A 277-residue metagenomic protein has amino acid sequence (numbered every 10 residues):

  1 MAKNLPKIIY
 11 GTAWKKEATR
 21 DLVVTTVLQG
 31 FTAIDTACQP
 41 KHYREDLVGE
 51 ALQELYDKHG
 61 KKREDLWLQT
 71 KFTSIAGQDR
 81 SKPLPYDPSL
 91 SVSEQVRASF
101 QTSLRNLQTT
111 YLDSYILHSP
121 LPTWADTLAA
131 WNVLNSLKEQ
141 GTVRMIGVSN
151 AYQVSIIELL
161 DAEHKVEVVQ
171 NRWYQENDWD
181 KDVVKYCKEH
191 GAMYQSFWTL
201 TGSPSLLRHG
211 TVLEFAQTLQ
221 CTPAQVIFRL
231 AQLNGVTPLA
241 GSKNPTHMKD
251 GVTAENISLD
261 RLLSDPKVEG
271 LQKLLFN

Functional and structural regions predicted by a protein language model:
M1-L66, T70, A129: N-terminal binding-site loop/beta-alpha segment at the start of enzyme catalytic domains that lines or forms
L5, R63, T109-T110, Q140: Active-site acidic short loop of glycosyltransferases
Y10, T26, I34, V48 (+9 more regions): Conserved, mostly hydrophobic/aromatic
K15-V27, S89-Q108, Q153-I157, D178-W179: Short, acidic/polar
K16, S119-N277: Beta/alpha (TIM)-barrel catalytic core signal, keyed to glycine-rich beta->alpha loops juxtaposed to Asp/Glu that bind
F31, T109-L112, V143, V166: A structural motif
A76-L90: Surface-exposed, active-site-proximal loop segments in enzymatic domains
L104-W124: Active-site groove signature of glycoside hydrolases
